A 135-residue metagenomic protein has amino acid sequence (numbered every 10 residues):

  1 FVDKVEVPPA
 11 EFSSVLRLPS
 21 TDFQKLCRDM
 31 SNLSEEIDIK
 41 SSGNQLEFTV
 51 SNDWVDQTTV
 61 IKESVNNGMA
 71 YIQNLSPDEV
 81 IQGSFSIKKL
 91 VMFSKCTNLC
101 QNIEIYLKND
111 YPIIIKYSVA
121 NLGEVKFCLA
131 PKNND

Functional and structural regions predicted by a protein language model:
F1, E63-A70: Short acidic, glycine/tyrosine-flanked loop/strand segments centered on an H-E-D-like triad
F1-V15: Structured all-alpha helical bundle cores of eukaryotic regulatory proteins
F12-V65, N74-D135: DNA polymerase processivity clamps
